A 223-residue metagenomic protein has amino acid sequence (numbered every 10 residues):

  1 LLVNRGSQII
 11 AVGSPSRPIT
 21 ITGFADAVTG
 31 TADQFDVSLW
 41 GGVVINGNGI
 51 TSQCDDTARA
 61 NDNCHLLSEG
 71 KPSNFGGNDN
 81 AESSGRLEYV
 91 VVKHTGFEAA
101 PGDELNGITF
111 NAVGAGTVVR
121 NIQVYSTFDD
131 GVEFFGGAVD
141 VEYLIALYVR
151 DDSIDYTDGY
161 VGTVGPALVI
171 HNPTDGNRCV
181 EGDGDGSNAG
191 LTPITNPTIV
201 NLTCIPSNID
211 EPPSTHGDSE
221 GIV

Functional and structural regions predicted by a protein language model:
L1-V223: Beta-strand/loop edge motif enriched in small/polar residues
